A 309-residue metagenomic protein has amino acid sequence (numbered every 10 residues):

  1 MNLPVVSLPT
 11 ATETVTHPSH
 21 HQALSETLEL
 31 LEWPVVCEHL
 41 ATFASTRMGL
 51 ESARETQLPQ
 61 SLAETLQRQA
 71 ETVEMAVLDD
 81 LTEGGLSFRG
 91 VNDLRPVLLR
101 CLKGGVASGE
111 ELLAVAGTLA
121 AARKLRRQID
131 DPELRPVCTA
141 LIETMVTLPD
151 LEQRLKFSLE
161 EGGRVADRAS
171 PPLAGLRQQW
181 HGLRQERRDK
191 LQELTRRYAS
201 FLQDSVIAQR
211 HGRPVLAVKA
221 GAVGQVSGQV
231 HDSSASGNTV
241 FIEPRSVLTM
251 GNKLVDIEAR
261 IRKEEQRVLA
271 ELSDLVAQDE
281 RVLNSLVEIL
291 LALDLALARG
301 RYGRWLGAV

Functional and structural regions predicted by a protein language model:
N2-P172, L176, D279-V282, L286-G300: Conserved amphipathic alpha-helical "coupling/scaffold" segments that transmit conformational changes between domains
P96, G109-D130, P136-V309: Conserved P-loop NTPase architecture
